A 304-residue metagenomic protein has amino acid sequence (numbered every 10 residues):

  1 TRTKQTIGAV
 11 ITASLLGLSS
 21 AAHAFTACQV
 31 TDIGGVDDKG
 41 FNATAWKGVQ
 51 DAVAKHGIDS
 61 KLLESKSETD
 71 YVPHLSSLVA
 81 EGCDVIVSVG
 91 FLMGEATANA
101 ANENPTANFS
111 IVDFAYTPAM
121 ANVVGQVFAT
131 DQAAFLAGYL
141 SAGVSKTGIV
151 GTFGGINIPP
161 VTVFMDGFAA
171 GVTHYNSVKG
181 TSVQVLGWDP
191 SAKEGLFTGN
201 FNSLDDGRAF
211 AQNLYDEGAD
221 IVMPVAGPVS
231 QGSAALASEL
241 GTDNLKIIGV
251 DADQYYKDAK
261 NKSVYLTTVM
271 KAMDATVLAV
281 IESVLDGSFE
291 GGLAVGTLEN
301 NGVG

Functional and structural regions predicted by a protein language model:
T1-T3, S19, A54: Generic cytosolic/nucleocytoplasmic N-terminal low-complexity/intrinsically disordered segments
T1-V10, S14: Bacterial N-terminal signal peptides that target proteins for export
A13, G17-L18, S141: Short intrinsically disordered, low-complexity segments
L18-A24: Sec/Tat signal peptide C-region and signal peptidase I cleavage site
A24-G304: A residue-level marker of the well-folded mature domains of exported/periplasmic proteins
